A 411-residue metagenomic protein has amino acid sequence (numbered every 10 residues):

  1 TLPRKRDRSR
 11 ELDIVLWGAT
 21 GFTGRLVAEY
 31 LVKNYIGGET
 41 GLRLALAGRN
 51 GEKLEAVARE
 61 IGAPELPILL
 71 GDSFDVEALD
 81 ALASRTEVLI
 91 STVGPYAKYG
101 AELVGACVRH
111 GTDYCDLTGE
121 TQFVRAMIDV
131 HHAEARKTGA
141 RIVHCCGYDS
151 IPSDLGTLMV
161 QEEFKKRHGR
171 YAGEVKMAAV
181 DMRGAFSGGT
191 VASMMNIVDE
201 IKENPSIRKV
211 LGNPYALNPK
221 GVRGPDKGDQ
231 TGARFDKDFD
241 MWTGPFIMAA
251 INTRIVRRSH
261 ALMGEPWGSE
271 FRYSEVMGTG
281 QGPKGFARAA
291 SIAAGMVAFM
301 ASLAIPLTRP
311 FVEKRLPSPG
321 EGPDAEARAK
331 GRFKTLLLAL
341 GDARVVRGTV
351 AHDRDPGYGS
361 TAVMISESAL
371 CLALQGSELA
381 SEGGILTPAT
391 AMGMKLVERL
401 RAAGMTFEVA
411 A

Functional and structural regions predicted by a protein language model:
P3-S9: Intrinsically disordered, low-complexity segments enriched in serine/proline and basic residues
R4, E162-A411: C-terminal catalytic/substrate-binding lobe primarily of soluble NAD(P)-dependent oxidoreductases
L12-Y35: N-terminal Rossmann NAD(P)H-binding glycine-rich loop of SDR-like oxidoreductase domains
D13, E87-V88, D113: Structural motif
I36-K53: Conserved glycine-rich Rossmann-like NAD(P)H-binding loop of the short-chain dehydrogenase/reductase
V57-P64: Short, conserved SAM-binding/catalytic segment of Class I S-adenosyl-L-methionine-dependent methyltransferases
L69-V88, T92-K98: Conserved Rossmann-fold cofactor-binding substructure of NAD(P)-dependent oxidoreductases
P95-A216, R258: Glycine-/Pro-rich loop/turn segments that contact NAD(P) or position catalytic residues in Rossmann-like domains
